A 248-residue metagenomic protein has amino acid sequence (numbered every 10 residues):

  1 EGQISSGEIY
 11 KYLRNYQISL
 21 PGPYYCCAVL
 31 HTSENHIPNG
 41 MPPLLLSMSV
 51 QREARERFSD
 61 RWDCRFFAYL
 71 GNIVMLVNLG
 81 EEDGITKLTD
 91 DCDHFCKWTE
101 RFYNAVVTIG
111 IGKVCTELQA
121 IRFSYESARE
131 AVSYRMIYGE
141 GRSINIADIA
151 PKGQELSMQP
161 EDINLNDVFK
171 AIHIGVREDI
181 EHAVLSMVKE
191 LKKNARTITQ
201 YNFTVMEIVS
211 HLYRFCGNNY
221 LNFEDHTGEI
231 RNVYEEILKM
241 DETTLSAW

Functional and structural regions predicted by a protein language model:
I4-S5: Short, flexible loop segments at the rims of nucleotide/cofactor-binding pockets, characterized by
E8-Y25, H31-W248: Cytosolic nucleotide-utilizing catalytic cores of signal-transduction proteins
